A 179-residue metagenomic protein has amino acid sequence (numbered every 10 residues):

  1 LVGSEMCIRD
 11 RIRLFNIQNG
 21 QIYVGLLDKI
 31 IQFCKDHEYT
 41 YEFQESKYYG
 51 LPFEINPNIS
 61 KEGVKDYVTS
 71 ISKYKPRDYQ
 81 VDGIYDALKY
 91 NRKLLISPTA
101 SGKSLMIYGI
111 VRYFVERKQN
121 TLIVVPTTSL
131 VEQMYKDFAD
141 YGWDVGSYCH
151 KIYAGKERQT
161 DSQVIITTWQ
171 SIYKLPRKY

Functional and structural regions predicted by a protein language model:
L1-C7: Short, small-residue-biased leader/transition segments that mark boundaries at the very start of proteins
R13-L14, Y49-I96: Conserved pre-motif I regulatory segment
E38-Y48: Conserved short beta-strand edge segments in small beta-sheet-based binding/regulatory domains
Q80, T127, I166: Short, conserved phosphate/pyrophosphate- and ester-handling motifs at nucleotide-, phospho-/glycolipid
Y90-Y113: Walker A/P-loop
L105-G109, Y113-D140: Conserved Walker A/P-loop ATP-binding site and its immediately adjacent core in helicase/helicase-like ATPase domains
Y141-R177: Inter-Walker segment of RecA-like/P-loop motor cores
